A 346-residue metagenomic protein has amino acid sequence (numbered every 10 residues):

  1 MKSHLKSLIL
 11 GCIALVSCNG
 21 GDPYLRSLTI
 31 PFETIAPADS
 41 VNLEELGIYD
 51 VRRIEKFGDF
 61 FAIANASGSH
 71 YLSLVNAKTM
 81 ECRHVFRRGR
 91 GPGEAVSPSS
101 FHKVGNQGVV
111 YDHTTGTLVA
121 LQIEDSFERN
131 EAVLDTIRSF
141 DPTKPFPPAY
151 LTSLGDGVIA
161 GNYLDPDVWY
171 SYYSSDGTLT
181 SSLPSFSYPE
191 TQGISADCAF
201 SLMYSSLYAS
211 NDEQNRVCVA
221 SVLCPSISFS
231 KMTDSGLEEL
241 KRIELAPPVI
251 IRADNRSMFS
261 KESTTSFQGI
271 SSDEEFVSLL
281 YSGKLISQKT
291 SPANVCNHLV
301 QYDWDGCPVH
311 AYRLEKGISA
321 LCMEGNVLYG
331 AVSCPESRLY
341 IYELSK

Functional and structural regions predicted by a protein language model:
V16-S17: C-terminal motif of bacterial Sec signal peptides marking the signal peptidase cleavage site
Y24-Y49, W304-C307: A short helix->beta-strand "capping" segment at the edge of beta-propeller domains
A36-E45, H84-E94, A132-K144, T180-M203 (+2 more regions): Surface-exposed loop and turn segments in beta-propeller and other repeat-based domains that flank or scaffold
S40-Y71, F276-K284: Beta-strand-rich domains and repeat architectures in extracellular enzymes and scaffolds, especially beta-propellers
V51-E55, S99-V104, P148-G155, F200-Q214 (+2 more regions): Structural signature of eukaryotic scaffold interfaces centered on beta-propeller domains
T115, I123-G155, G161: Asp-box/WD-like beta-propeller blade repeats and closely related beta-sheet repeat scaffolds
Y170-S175, N294-G306, E343: Beta-propeller blade signature
S260-Q301: Loop/turn-rich, solvent-exposed surfaces of beta-rich toroidal or solenoidal domains
